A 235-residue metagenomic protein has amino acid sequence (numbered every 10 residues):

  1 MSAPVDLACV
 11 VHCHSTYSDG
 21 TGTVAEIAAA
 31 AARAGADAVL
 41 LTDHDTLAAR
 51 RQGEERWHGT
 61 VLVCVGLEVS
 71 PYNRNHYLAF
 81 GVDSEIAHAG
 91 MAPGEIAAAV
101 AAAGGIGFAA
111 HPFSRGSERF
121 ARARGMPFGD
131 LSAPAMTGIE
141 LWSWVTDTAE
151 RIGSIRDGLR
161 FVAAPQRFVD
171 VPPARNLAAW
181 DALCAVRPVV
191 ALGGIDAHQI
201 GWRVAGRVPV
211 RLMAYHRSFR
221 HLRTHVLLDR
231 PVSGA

Functional and structural regions predicted by a protein language model:
M1-D157, Q166, D170-V186, G194 (+1 more regions): A metal-dependent hydrolase metal-coordination microenvironment
M1-D6, E26-I27, A185-A191, I195-A235: C-terminal functional module detector
I152-V171, A205-M213, R217: Alpha-helical membrane-targeting segments
